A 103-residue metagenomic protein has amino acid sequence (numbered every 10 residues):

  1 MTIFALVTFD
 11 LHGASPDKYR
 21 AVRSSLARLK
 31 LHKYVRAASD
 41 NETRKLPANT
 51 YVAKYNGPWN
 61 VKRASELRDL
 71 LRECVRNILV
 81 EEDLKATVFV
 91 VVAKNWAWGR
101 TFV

Functional and structural regions predicted by a protein language model:
M1-G13: Short, extreme N-terminal segment that most often corresponds to the first beta-strand
F4-L6, T50-K54, T87-V91: Ordered hydrophobic segments in well-structured contexts
L11-V35: Charged, amphipathic alpha-helical segments and their flanking helix caps
A14, G57-W59, N95-W98: Short Gly/Pro-enriched loop/turn and capping motifs at secondary-structure junctions
H32-L84: Short, intrinsically disordered low-complexity segments
T87-V103: Charged phosphate-binding loop/patch that engages nucleotide di/tri-phosphates or the phosphate backbone of nucleic
